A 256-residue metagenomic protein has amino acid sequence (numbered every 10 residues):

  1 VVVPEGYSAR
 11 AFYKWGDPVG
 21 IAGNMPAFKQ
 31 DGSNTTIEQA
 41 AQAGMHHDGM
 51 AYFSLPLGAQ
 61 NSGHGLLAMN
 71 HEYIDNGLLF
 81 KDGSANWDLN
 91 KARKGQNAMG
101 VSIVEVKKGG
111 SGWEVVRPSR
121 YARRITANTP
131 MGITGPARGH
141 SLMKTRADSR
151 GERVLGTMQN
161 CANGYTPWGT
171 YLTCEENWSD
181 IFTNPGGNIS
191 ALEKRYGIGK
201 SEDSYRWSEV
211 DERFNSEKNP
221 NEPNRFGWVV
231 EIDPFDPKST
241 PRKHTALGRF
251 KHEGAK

Functional and structural regions predicted by a protein language model:
V1-K256: Conserved small-residue
